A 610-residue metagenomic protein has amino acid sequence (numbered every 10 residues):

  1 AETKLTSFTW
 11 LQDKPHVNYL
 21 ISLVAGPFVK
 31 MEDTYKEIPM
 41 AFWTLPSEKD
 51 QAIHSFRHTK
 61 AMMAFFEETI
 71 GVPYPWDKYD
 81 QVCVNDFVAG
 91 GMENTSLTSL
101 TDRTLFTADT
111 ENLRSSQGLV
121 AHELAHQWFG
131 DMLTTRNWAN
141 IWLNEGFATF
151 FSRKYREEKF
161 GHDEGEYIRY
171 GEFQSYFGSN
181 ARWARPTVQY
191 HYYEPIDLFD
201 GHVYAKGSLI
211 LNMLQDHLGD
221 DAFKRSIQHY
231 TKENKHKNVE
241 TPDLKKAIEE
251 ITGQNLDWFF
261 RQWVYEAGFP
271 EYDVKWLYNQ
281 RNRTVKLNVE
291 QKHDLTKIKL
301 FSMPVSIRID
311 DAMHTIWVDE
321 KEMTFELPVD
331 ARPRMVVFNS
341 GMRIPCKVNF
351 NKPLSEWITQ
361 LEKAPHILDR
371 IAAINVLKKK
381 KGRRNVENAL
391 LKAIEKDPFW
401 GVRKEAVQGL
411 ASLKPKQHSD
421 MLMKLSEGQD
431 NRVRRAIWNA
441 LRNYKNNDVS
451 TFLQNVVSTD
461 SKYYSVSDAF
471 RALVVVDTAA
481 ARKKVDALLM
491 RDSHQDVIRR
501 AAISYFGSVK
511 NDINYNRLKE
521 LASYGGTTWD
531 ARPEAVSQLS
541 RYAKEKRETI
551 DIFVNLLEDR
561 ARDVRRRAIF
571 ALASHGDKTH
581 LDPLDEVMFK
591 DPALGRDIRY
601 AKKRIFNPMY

Functional and structural regions predicted by a protein language model:
A1, T6, P46, A125 (+4 more regions): Non-catalytic accessory/interaction domains
A1-R57, D77, Q117, T296 (+1 more regions): Non-catalytic architectural context of zinc metalloproteases
W10, P39-E290: Hydrophobic alpha-helical and helix-loop surface patches within well-folded domains that function as non-catalytic
K60, A64, E68, T149 (+23 more regions): Solvent-exposed, polar/charged alpha-helical surfaces in well-ordered, non-transmembrane soluble domains, broadly
G91, D109, L295-L300, H314-I316 (+8 more regions): Extended hydrophobic-aromatic, low-complexity segments
M342-C346, R370-G382, K392, G401-P415 (+11 more regions): Structural detector for internal amphipathic alpha-helices that build alpha-solenoid repeat scaffolds
F350-Q360, R383-E395, P415-E427, N446-S458 (+5 more regions): Amphipathic alpha-helical scaffolding segments comprising HEAT/armadillo-like alpha-solenoid repeats
P365-H366, P398-F399, Q429-D430, S461-K462 (+4 more regions): Short inter-helical turns and helix N-cap capping residues of alpha-solenoid HEAT/ARM repeat scaffolds
